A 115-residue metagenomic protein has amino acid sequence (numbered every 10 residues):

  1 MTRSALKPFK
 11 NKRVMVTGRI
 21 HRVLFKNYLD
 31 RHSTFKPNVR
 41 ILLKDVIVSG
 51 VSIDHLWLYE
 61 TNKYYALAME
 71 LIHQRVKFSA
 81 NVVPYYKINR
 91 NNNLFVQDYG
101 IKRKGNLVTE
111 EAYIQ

Functional and structural regions predicted by a protein language model:
M1-K7: Transition segments tied to proteolytic processing and entry into folded domains
P8-I47: Structural detector for short beta-strands of small beta-barrel domains
N11, E60-S79: Short nucleic-acid-contacting surface segments enriched for D/E, G, S/T with interspersed K/R
V14, G18, L56-K63: Generic detection of short hydrophobic beta-strand segments and adjacent strand-loop junctions
V16-I20, V76-V83: OB-fold and OB-like beta-barrel modules that bind single-stranded nucleic acids
K44-V46, N81-Q115: OB-fold/S1-family single-stranded nucleic acid-binding modules
I47-W57: Short, basic/aromatic beta-hairpin or loop at an interaction surface
V51-I53, H73-R75, A112-Q115: Polybasic, proline/glycine-rich intrinsically disordered low-complexity segments
